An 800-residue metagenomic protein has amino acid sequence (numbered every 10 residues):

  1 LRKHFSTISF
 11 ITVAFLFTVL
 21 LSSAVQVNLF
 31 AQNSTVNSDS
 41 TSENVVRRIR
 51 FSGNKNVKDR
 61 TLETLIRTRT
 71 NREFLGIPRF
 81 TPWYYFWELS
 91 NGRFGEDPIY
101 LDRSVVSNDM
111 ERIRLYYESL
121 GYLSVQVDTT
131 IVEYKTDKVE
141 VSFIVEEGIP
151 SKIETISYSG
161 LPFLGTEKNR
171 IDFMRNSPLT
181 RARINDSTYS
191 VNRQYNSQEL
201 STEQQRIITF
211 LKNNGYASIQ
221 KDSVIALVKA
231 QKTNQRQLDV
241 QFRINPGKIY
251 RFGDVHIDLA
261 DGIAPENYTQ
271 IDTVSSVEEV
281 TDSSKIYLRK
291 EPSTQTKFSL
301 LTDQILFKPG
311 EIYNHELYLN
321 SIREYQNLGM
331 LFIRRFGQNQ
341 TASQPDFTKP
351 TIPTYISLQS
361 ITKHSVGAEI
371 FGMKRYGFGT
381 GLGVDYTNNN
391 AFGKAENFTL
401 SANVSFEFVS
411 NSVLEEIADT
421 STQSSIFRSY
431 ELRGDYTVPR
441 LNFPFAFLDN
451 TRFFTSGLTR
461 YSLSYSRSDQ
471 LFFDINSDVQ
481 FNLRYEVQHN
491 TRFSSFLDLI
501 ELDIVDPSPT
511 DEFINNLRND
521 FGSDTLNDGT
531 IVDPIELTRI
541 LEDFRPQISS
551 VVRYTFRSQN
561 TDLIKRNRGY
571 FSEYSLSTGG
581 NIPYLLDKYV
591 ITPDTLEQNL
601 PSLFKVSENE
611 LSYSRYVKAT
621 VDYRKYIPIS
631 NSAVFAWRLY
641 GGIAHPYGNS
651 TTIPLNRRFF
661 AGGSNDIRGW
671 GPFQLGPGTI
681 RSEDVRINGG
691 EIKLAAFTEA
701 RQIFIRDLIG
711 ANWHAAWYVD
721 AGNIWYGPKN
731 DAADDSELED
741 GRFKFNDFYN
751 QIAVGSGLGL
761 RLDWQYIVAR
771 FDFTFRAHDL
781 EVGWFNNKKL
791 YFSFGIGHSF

Functional and structural regions predicted by a protein language model:
L1-T35, H798-F800: Bacterial Sec-dependent N-terminal signal peptides
F5-T7, F15-F17, F571, L596-L603 (+6 more regions): In a subset of proteins, long, contiguous C-terminal domains/tails are tracked
F30-N327, F332-F336, T351, T451 (+1 more regions): Interaction-mediating elements
F51-K55, V145-I149, G160-P162, F242-K248 (+12 more regions): Flexible glycine-/small-residue-rich
P178-R183, T294-Q295, N314-E573, R668-G669 (+3 more regions): Gram-negative/organellar outer-membrane beta-barrel architecture
Y287-E291, A368-Y376, F496-W713, W717-F743 (+2 more regions): C-terminal outer-membrane beta-barrel translocator/porin domains of Gram-negative envelope proteins and their
F307-I312, Y318, D734, E739-K744 (+1 more regions): C-terminal soluble interaction/assembly domains
